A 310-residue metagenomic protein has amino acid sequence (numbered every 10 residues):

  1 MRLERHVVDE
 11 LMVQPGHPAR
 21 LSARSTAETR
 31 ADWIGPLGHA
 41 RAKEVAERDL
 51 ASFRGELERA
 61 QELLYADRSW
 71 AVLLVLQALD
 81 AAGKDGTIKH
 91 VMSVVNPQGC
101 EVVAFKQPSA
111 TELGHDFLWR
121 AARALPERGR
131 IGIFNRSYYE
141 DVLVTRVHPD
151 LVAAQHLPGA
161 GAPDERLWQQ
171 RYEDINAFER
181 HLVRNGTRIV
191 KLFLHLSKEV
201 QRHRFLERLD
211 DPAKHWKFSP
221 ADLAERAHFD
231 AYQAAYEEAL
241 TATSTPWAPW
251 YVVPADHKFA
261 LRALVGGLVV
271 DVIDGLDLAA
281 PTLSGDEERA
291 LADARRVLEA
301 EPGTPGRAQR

Functional and structural regions predicted by a protein language model:
M1-R310: Flexible, compositionally biased loop and terminal segments
